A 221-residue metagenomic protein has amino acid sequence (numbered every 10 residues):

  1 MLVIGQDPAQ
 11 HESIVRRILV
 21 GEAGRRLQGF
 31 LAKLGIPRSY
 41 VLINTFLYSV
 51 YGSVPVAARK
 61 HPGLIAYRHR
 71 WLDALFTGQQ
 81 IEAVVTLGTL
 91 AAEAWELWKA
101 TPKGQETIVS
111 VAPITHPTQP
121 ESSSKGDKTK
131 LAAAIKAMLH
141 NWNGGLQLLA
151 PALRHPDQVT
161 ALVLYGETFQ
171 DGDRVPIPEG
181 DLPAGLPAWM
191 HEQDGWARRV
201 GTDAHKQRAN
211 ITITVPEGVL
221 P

Functional and structural regions predicted by a protein language model:
M1-P221: A polyanion-binding, active-site-adjacent surface
